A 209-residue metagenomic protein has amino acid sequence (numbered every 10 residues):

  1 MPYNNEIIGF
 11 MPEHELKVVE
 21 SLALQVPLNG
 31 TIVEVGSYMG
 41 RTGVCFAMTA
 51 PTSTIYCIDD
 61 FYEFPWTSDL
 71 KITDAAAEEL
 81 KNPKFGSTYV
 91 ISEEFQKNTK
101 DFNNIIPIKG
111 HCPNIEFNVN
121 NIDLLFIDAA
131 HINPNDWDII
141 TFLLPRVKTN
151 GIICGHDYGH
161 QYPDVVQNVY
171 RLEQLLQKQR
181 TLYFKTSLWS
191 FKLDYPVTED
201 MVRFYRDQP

Functional and structural regions predicted by a protein language model:
P2-F10, K17-P209: S-adenosylmethionine/decaboxylated-SAM
